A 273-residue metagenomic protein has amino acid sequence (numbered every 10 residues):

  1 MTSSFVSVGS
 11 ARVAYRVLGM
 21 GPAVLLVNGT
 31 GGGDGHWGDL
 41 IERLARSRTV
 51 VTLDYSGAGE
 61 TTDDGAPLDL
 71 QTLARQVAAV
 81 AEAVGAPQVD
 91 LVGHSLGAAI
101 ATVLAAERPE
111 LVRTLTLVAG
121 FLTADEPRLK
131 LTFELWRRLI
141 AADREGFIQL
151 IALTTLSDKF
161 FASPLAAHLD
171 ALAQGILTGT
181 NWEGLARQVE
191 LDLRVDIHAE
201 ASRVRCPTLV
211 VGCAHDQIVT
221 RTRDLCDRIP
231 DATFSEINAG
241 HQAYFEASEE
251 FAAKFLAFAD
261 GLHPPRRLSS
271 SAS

Functional and structural regions predicted by a protein language model:
S4-T62: Conserved HGGG/HGGXW glycine-rich cap/lid loop of the alpha/beta-hydrolase fold
V51-V92: Active-site loop/oxyanion-hole signature of alpha/beta-hydrolase fold enzymes
G93-G97, A101: Gly/Ala-rich beta-loop-alpha elbow adjacent to hydrolase catalytic centers
T102, A106-E107, V112-D143: Flexible "cap/lid" loop of the alpha/beta hydrolase fold
E126-R128, E145-E200: Conserved alpha/beta-hydrolase catalytic His-Asp/Glu region
V204, V210-G212: Short beta-strand/loop motif that positions the catalytic acidic residue of the alpha/beta-hydrolase fold
Q217-T222: Conserved alpha/beta-hydrolase "acid-adjacent" motif
A239-A252: Catalytic histidine-centered segment of alpha/beta-hydrolase-like enzymes
